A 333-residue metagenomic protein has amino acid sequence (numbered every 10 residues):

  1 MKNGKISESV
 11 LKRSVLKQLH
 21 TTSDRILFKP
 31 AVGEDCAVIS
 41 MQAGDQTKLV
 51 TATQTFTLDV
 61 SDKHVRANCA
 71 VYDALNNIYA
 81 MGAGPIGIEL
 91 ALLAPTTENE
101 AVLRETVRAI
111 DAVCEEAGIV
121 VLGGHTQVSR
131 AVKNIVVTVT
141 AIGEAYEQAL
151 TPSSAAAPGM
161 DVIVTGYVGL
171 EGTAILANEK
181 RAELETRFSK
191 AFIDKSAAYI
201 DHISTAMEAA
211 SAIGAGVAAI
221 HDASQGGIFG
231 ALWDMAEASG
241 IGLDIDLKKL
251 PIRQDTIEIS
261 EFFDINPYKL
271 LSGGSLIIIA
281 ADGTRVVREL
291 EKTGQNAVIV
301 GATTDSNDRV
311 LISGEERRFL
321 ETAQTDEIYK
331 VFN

Functional and structural regions predicted by a protein language model:
M1-N333: Helix-biased detector of long, well-ordered alpha-helical tracts
